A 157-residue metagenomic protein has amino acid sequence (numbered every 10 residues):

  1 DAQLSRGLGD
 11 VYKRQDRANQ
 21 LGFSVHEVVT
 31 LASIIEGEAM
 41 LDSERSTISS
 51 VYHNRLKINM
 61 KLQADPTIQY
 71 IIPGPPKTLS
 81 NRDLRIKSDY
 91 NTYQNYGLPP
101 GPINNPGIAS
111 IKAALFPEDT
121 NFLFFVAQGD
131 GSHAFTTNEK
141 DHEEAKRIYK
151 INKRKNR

Functional and structural regions predicted by a protein language model:
R6-R157: Bacterial extracytoplasmic/cell-wall-associated proteins, especially those involved in peptidoglycan
